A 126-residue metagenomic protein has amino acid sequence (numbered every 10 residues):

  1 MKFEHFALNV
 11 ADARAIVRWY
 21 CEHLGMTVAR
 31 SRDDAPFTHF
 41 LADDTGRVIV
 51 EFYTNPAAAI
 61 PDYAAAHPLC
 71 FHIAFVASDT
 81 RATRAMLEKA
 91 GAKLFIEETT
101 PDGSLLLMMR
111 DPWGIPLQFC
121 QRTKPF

Functional and structural regions predicted by a protein language model:
M1-V17, C70-F75, R122-F126: N-terminal beta-strand motif that seeds the catalytic metal site of vicinal oxygen chelate
L8-I49, E97: Core segments of cupin and vicinal oxygen chelate
A35, L69, G103: Exposed loop/turn and edge beta-strand positions of beta-sandwich/beta-sheet ligand-binding modules
F37, A57-D62, F126: A short, acidic/glycine-rich surface segment
F40, R84-F126: Vicinal oxygen chelate
T45-I49, P56-A59, S78-A82: Short, charged/polar surface micro-motifs in flexible loops or helix N-caps
T45-R47, A66-C70: Short connector loops at helix/strand junctions that flank enzyme active sites, especially segments positioning acidic
H72-L87: Mid-chain, well-packed structural core segment of small domains
